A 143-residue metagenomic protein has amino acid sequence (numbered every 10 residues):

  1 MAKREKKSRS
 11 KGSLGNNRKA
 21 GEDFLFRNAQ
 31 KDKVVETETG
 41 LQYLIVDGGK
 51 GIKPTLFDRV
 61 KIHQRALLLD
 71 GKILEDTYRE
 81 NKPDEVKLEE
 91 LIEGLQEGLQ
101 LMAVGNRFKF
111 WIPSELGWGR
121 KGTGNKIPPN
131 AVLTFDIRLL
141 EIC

Functional and structural regions predicted by a protein language model:
M1-C143: Cross-family detector of peptidyl-prolyl cis-trans isomerase
